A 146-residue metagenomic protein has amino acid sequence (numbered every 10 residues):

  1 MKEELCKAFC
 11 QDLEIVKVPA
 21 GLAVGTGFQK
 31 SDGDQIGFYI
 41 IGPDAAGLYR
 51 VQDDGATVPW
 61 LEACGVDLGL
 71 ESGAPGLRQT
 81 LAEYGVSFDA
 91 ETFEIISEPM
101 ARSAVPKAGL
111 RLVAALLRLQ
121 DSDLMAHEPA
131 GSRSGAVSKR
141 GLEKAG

Functional and structural regions predicted by a protein language model:
M1-K107: Nuclease-adjacent, charged terminal/linker segments that flank catalytic cores
A90-G146: Solvent-exposed, charged helical/coil patches that constitute nucleic-acid or partner-interaction surfaces
